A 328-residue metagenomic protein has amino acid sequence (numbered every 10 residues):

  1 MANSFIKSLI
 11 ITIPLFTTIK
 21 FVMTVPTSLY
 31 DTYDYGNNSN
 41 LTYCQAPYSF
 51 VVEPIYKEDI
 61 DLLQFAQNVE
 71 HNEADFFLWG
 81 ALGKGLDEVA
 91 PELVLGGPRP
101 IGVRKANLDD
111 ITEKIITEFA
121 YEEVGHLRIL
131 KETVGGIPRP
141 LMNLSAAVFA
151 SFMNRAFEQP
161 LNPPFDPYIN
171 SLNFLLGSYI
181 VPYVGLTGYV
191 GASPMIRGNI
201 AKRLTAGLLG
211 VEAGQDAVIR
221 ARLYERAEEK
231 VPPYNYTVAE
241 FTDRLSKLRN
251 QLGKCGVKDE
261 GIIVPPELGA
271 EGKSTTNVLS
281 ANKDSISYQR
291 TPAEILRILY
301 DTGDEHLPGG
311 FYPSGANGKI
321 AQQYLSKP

Functional and structural regions predicted by a protein language model:
I6-T24: Cleavable N-terminal signal peptides of Sec/SRP-targeted secreted and luminal proteins
V25-P328: All-alpha RGS (Regulator of G-protein Signaling) helical domain and cognate RGS-like helical scaffolds
